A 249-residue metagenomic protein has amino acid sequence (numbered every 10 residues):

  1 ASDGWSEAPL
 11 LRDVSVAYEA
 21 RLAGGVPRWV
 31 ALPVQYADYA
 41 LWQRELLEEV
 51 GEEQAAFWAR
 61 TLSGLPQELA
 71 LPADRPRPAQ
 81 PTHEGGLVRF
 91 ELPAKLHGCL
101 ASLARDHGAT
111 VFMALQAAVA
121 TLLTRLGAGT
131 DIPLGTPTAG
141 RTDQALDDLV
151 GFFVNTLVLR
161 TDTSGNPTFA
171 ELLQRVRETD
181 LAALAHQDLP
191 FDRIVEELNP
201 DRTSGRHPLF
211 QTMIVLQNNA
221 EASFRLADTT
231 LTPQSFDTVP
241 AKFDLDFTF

Functional and structural regions predicted by a protein language model:
A1-S2, S15-A20, Y36-E48, A55-G64 (+2 more regions): Adenylate-forming
L10: Glycine-rich loop/hinge motif
G24-P33, I132-P133: Short, glycine/acidic-rich hinge or "gate" loops at secondary-structure transitions that mediate conformational
